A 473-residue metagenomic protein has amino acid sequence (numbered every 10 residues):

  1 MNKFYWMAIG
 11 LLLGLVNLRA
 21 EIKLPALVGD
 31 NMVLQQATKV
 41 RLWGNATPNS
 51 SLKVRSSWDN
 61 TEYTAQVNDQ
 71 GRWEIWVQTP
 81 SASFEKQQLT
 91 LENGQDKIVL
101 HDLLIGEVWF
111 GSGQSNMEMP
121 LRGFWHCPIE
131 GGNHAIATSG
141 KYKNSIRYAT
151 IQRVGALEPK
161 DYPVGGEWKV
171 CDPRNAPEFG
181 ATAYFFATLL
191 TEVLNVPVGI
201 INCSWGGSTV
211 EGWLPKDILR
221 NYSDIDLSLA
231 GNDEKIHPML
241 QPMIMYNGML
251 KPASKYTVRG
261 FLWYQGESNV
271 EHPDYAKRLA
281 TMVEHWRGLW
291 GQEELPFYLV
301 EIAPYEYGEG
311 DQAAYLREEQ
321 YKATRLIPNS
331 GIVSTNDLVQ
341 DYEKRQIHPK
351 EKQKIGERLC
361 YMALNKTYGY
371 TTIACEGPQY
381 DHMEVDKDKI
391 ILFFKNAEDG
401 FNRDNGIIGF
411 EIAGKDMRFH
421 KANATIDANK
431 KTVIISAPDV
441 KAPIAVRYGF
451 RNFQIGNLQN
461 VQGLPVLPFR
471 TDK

Functional and structural regions predicted by a protein language model:
M1-K23: Bacterial Sec-dependent N-terminal signal peptides
E21-K473: Cell-envelope and extracellular/periplasmic
